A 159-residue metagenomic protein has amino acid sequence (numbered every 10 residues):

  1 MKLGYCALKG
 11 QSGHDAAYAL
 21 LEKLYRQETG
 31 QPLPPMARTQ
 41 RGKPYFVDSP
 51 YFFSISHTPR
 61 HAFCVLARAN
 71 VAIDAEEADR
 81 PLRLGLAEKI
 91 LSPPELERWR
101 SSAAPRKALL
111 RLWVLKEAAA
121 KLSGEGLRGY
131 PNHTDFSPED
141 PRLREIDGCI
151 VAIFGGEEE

Functional and structural regions predicted by a protein language model:
M1-E159: Core catalytic alpha/beta fold that binds nucleotide/phospho-ligands
